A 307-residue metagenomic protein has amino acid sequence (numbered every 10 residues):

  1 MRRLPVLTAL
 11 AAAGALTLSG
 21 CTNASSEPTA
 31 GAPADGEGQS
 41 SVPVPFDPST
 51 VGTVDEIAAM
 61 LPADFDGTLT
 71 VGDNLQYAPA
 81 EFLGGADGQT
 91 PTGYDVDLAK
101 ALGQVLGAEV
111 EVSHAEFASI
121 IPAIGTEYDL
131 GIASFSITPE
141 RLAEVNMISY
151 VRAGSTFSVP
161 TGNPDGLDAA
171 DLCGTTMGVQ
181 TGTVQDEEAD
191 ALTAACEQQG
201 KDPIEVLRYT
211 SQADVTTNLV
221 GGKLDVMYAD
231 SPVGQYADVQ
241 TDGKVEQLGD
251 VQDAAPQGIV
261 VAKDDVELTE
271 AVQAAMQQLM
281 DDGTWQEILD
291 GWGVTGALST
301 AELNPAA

Functional and structural regions predicted by a protein language model:
V6, L18-P33: Bacterial lipoprotein signal-peptidase II cleavage site
T22, A34-G52, V96, Q104 (+4 more regions): Extended ligand-binding regions for polar small-molecule ligands
A30-G131: Extracytoplasmic small-molecule ligand-binding "clamshell" domains of the periplasmic binding protein/Venus flytrap
S40-L61, E187-V206, Q277-A307: Ligand-binding clefts/hinges and TM-proximal coupling segments of bilobed small-molecule sensing domains
Q89-Q104, F135-I137, T156-S211, V226 (+1 more regions): Bilobed "Venus flytrap"/periplasmic-binding protein-like clamshell domains and structurally analogous long
E109-A170: Acidic, polar ligand-binding/catalytic clefts
S119, F135-L142, D190-A191, G221-D253: A ligand-binding cleft/hinge motif common to bilobed small-molecule-binding domains
R152-V159, V239-A275, V294-A307: Periplasmic-binding protein-like
